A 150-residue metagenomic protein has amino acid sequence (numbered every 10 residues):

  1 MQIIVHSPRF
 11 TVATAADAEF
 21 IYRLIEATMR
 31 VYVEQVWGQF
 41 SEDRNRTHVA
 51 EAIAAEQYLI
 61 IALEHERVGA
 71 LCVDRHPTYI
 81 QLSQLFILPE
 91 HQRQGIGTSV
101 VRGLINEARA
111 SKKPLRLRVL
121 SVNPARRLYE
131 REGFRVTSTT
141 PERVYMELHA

Functional and structural regions predicted by a protein language model:
P8-R23: A short beta-loop-alpha structural element at the N-terminal edge of CoA-dependent acyl/N-acetyltransferase catalytic
R23-H48: Conserved GNAT-fold acetyl-CoA-binding loop/helix
A50-I60, G69, Q81: A short helix-loop-beta-strand connector motif used in the catalytic cores of GNAT acetyltransferases and, in some
E66-D74, Q81-F86: Conserved beta-strand in the GNAT
T78-P89, L115-R118: Conserved acetyl-CoA binding element of GNAT-fold acetyltransferases
I87, R93-N106, R126-R131: Conserved acetyl-CoA-binding loop-helix of GNAT-fold acetyltransferases
T98, S121-V144: Conserved active-site alpha-helix within GNAT-family acetyltransferase domains
A108-S121: Conserved GNAT acetyl-CoA-binding A-motif
